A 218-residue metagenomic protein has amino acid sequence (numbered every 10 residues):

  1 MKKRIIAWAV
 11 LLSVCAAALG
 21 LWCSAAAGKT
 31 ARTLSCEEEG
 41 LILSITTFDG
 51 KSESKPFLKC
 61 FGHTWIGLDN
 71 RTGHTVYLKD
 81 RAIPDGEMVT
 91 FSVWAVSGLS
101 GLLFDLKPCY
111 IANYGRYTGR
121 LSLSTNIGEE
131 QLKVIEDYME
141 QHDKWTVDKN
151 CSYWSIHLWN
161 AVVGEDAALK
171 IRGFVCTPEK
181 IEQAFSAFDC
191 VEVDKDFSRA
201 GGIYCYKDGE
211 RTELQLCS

Functional and structural regions predicted by a protein language model:
M1-T30: Gram-positive cell-envelope targeting signals
I5-A7, L41, I66, G173: Intrinsically disordered, low-complexity segments enriched in glycine/proline and serine/threonine
A9, S13, F174, C190-E192: Detector for intrinsically disordered, low-structure N-terminal pre-sequences
A17, L68, H157-L158: Generic structural signal for bulky hydrophobic/aromatic residues embedded in well-ordered secondary structure
A27-K149, Q183-S218: Non-catalytic ligand/cofactor/substrate-binding and regulatory segments of enzyme domains
F61, K144-E179: Active-site nucleophilic cysteine motif
